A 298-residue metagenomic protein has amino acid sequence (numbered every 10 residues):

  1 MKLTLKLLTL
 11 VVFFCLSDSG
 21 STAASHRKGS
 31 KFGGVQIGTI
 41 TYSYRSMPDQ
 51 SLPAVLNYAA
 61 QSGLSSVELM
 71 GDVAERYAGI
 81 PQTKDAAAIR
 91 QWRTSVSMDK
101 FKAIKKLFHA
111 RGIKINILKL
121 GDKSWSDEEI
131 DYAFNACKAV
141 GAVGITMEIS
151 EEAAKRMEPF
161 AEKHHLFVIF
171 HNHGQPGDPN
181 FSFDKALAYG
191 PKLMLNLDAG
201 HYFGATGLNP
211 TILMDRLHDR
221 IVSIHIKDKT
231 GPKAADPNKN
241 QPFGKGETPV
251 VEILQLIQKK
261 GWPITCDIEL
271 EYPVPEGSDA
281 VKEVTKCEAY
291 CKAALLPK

Functional and structural regions predicted by a protein language model:
K2-L10: Sec-dependent signal peptide recognition, specifically the positively charged N-region followed immediately by
L3, A23-S66, G71-E75, F183-D184 (+1 more regions): Histidine-acidic metal/acid-base catalytic patches
F14, T94, K100-L197, G204-A205: Active-site acidic/histidine proton-transfer and metal-coordination neighborhood in alpha/beta enzyme cores
C15-T22: C-terminal segment of classical bacterial N-terminal signal peptides
Q36-G38, T83-A88, K114, K138: Acidic/histidine-rich, surface-exposed loop or edge segments in extracytoplasmic proteins
Y44-R45, R93-T94, K123, T146-M147 (+2 more regions): A generic secondary-structure micro-motif detector that highlights 1-2 residue hydrophobic/ambivalent hotspots embedded
E68-K102: Glycine-rich, proline-tolerant flexible connector loops at the mouths of alpha/beta enzymes
A78-Q82, D127-I130, G277: Metal-dependent catalytic neighborhoods of phosphoester/phosphodiester hydrolases
